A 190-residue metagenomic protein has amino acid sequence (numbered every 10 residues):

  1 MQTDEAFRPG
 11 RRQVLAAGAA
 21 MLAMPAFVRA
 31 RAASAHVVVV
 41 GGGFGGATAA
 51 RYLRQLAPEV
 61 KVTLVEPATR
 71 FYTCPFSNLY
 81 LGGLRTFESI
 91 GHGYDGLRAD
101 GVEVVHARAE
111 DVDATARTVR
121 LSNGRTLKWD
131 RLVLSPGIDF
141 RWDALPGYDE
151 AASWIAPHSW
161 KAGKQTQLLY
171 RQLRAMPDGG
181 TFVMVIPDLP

Functional and structural regions predicted by a protein language model:
M1-P9: N-terminal secretory signal peptides
P9-M24: N-terminal export leaders
R31-E103, P187-P190: Beta1-alpha1 glycine-rich phosphate/pyrophosphate-binding loop at the start of Rossmann-like nucleotide-binding domains
A32-E59, A144, E150-A151, A156-P190: Rossmann-like dinucleotide/flavin-binding elements
A107-T115: A conserved short coil-to-beta-strand element within the FAD-binding core of flavoproteins
L121, L134-S135, M184: Redox-cofactor binding/interface segments in oxidoreductases and associated redox assembly factors
N123-R131: Core beta-strand elements of the Rossmann-like FAD/NAD(P) dinucleotide-binding domain in flavoenzyme oxidoreductases
R131, P136-F140: Glycine-/small-residue-rich beta->alpha transition segments that form the dinucleotide
